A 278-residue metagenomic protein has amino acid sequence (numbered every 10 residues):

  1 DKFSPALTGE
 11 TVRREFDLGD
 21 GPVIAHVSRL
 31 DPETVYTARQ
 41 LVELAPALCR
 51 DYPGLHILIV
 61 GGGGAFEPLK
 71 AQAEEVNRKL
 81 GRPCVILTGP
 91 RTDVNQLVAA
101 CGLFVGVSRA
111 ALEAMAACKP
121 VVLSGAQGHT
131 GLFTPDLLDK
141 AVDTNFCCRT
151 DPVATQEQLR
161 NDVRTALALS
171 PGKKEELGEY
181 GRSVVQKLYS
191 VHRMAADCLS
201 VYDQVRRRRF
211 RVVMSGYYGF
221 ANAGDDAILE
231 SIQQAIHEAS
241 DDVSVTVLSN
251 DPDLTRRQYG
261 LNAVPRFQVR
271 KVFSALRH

Functional and structural regions predicted by a protein language model:
S4-D17: A short helix/loop element that forms part of the nucleotide-sugar donor recognition site in Leloir-type
D17-Y36, V42-P46, L58, F210-S215: Conserved donor-binding/catalytic core segment of Leloir-type glycosyltransferases
H56-L69: Glycosyltransferase donor-sugar binding loop
E67-R91: Nucleotide-activated donor-binding/catalytic signature segment of Leloir-type glycosyltransferases, i.e., the conserved
Q96-L112, C118-V122, Q127: Acidic donor-binding loop of glycosyltransferase active sites
A126-T165, G172: Change "using UDP/GDP/dTDP sugars" to "using nucleotide sugars
T165, G172-L188: A short, well-ordered alpha-helix in the C-terminal region of glycosyltransferases
R208-H278: Active-site anion-handling motifs in enzyme catalytic cores
